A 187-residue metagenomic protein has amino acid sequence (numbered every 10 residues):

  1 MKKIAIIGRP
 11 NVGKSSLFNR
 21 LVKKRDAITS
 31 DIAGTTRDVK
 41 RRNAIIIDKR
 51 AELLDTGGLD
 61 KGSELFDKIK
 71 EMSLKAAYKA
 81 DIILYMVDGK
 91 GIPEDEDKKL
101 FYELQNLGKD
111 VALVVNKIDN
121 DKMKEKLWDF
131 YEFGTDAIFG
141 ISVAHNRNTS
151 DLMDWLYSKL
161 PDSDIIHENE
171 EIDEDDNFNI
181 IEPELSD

Functional and structural regions predicted by a protein language model:
M1-D67, M72-A76, V87, E170-D187: Conserved G1/Walker A P-loop phosphate-binding module
L21-V22, A44, L104, G108 (+2 more regions): Hydrophobic aliphatic residues
K24-R25, I83, A137, S163: Secondary-structure boundary/capping positions in well-ordered alpha/beta enzyme cores
G34-T35, G58-D60, K90-I92, K117-D121 (+1 more regions): Conserved nucleotide-binding/hydrolysis micro-motifs of P-loop NTPases
K68-I138: Conserved C-terminal guanine-recognition region of P-loop GTPase G domains, centered on the G4
K109-A112, K117-D176: Canonical P-loop GTPase G-domain recognition
